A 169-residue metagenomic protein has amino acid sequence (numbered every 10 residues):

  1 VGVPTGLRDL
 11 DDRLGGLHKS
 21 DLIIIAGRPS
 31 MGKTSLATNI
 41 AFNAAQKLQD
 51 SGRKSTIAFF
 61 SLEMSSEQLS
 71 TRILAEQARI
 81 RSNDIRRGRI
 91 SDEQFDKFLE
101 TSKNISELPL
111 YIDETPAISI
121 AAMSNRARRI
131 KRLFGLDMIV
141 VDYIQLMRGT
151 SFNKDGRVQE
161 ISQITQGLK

Functional and structural regions predicted by a protein language model:
V1-D21: Pre-Walker A segment
D12, N43-G135, G149: Cytosolic-facing regulatory segments adjacent to core modules
I23-I25, A58: Short hydrophobic/aromatic beta-strand immediately N-terminal to the Walker A/P-loop
P29: The conserved Walker
K33: Conserved lysine of the Walker
Q46-K47, E160-K169: Substrate-engagement module of ASCE P-loop NTPases
